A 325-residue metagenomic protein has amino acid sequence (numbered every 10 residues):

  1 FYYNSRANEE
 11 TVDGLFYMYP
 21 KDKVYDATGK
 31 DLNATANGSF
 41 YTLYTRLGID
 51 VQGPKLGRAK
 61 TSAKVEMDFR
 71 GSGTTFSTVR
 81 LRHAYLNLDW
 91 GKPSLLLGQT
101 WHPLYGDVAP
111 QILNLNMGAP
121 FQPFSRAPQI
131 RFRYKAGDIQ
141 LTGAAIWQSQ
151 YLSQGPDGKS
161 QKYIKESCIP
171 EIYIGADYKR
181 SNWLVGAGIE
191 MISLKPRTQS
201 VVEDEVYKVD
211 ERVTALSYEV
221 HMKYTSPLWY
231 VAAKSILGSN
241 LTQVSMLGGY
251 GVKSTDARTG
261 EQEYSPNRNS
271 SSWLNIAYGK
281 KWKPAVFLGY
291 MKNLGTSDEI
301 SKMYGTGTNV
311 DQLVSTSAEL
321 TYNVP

Functional and structural regions predicted by a protein language model:
F1-G14, V24, K30-L152, E166-L184 (+3 more regions): Outer membrane beta-barrel
G14-A27, K253-T259: Surface-exposed loop/turn segments flanking beta-strands in extracellular/periplasmic regions
L32-N37, T74, G118-P120, R131 (+7 more regions): Outer-membrane beta-barrel proteins
R80, R126, P170, L216 (+2 more regions): Residues that act as N-cap/strand-start positions at coil-to-secondary-structure junctions
N114, Q148-Q161, P196-V206: Active-site-proximal beta-alpha loop/turn segments in soluble metabolic enzymes
R180-L313: Detector for outer-membrane/organellar transmembrane beta-barrel domains, recognizing the amphipathic beta-strand
S315-T321: Short glycine-rich, acidic/polar surface loops and turns
V324-P325: Predominantly the C-terminal beta-signal and adjacent terminal strand-loop region of outer-membrane beta-barrel
